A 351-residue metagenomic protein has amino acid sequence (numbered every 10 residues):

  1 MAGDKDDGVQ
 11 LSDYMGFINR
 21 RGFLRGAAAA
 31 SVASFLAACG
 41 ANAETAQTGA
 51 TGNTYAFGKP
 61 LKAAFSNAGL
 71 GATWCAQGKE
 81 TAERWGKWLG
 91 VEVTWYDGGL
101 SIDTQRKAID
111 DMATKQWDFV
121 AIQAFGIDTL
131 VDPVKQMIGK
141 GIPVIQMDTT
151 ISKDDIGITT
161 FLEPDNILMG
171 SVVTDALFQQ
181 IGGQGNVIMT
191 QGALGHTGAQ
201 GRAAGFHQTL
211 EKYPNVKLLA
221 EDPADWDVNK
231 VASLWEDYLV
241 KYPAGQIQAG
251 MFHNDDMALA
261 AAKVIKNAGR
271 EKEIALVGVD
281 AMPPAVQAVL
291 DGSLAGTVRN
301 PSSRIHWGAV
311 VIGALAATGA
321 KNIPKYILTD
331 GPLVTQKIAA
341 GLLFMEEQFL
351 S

Functional and structural regions predicted by a protein language model:
M1-I18, A29-A38: N-terminal secretory signal peptides
G40-Q47: Bacterial lipoprotein signal-peptidase II cleavage site
G49-L61, T190, L194-G198, T209 (+1 more regions): Hinge/cleft segment of the Venus flytrap/periplasmic-binding protein
G52-T81, W85-L89, T94-D111, K115-W117 (+5 more regions): Extracytoplasmic "Venus flytrap"
F57, Q105, F161-V187, Q200-G201 (+3 more regions): Hydrophobic alpha-helical segments within soluble ligand-binding/sensing domains
W74-W88, M169-V173, T197-V216, K230 (+2 more regions): Short, solvent-exposed amphipathic alpha-helices that sit in or adjacent to ligand/effector-binding or catalytic
A124-G139, F206, A220, A224-Q287: Hydrophobic alpha-helical
D128-L168, Q179, N186, G192 (+3 more regions): Flexible loop/hinge segments that line or gate small-molecule binding clefts
